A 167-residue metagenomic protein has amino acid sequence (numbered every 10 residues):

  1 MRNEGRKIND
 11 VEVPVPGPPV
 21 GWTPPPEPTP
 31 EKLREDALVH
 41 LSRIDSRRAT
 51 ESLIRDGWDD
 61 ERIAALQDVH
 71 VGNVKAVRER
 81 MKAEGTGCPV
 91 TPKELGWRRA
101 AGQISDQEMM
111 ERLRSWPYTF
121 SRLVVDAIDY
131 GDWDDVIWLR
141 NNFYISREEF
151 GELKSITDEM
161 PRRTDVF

Functional and structural regions predicted by a protein language model:
R2-F167: Acidic, Ser/Pro/Thr-rich low-complexity regulatory regions and the short amphipathic helical interaction modules they
